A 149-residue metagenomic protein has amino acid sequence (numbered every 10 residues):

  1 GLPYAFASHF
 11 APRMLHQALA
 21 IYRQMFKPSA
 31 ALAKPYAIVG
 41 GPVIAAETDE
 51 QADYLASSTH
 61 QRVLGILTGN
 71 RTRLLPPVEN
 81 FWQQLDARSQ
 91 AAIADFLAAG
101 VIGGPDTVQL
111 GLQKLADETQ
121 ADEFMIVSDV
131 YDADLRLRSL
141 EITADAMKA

Functional and structural regions predicted by a protein language model:
G1-H16: Loop-centered beta-sheet repeat module
P3-A5, Y36-I38, E123-M125: Structural preference for beta-strand elements that scaffold enzyme active sites
A5, A98, A133: Active-site oxyanion-binding pockets that recognize sulfate/phosphate
H9-F10, V127-L135: Glycine-rich, proline-tolerant flexible connector loops at the mouths of alpha/beta enzymes
R13-A121: An alpha-helical appendage that flanks or caps ligand/catalytic pockets
Q17-M25, A133-A149: C-terminal helical cap(s) of enzyme catalytic domains, especially alpha/beta-barrels
T119-D129: Short helix/strand-capping connector loops at secondary-structure junctions
